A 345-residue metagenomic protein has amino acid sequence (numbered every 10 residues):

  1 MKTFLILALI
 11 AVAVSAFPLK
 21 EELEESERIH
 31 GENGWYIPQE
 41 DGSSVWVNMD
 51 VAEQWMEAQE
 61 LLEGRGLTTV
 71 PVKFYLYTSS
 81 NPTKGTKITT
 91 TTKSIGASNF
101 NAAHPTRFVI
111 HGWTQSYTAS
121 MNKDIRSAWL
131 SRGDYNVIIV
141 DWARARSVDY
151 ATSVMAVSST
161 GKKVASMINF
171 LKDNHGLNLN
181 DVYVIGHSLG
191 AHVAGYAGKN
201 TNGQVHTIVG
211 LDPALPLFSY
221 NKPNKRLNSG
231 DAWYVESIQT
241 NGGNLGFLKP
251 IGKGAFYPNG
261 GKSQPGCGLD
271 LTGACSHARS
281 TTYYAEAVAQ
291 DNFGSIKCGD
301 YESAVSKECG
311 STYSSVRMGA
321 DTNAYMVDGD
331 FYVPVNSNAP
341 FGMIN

Functional and structural regions predicted by a protein language model:
K2-L130, D134-I139, R146-T152, A156 (+6 more regions): Flexible, membrane-associating and regulatory peripheral segments of lipid-active enzymes
I110-G112, H187, D212: The conserved beta1-alpha1 loop
A156-V157, V193: Non-catalytic cap/lid and distal C-terminal segments of serine-dependent acyl enzymes
I185-Y196: Glycine-rich nucleophile elbow surrounding the catalytic serine of serine-hydrolase chemistry
K199-V205: Conserved hydrolase catalytic core segment
V209-L217, Q239-G243, G261: Active-site nucleophile loop of the alpha/beta-hydrolase fold
L217-S229: Flexible "cap/lid" loop of the alpha/beta hydrolase fold
